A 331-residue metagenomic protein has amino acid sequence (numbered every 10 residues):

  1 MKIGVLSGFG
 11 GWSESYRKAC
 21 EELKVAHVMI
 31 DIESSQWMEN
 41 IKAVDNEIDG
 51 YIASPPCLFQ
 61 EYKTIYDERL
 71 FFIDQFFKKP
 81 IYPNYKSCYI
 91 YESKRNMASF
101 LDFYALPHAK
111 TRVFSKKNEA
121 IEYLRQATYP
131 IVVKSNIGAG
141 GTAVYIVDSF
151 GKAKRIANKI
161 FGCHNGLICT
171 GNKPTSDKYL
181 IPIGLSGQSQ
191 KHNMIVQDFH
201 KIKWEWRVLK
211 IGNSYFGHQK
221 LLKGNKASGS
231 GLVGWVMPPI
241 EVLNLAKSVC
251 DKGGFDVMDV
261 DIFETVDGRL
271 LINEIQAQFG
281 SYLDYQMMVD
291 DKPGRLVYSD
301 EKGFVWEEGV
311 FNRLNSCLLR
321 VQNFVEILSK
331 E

Functional and structural regions predicted by a protein language model:
M1-G4: Extreme N-terminal starter segment of soluble prokaryotic enzymes
F9-S115, I121: Conserved N-proximal alpha/beta basic substrate-recognition cap immediately N-terminal to, or forming the N-lobe
F59-E61, G140, G280: Short glycine-rich, flexible loops that bind phosphorylated cofactors or substrates
A98-S149: Hydrophobic alpha-helical segments and helix pairs
I131, I195, F216-G217, M258 (+1 more regions): Protein kinase-like catalytic core scaffold
D148-L245: Phosphate-binding site of ATP-dependent enzymes
V236-M237, E264-E331: C-terminal active-site "lid" helix and adjoining low-complexity regulatory extension at the edge of ATP-using catalytic
F255-D267: A short glycine-rich, hydrophobically flanked beta-strand micro-motif that places a catalytic Asp/Glu for divalent metal
